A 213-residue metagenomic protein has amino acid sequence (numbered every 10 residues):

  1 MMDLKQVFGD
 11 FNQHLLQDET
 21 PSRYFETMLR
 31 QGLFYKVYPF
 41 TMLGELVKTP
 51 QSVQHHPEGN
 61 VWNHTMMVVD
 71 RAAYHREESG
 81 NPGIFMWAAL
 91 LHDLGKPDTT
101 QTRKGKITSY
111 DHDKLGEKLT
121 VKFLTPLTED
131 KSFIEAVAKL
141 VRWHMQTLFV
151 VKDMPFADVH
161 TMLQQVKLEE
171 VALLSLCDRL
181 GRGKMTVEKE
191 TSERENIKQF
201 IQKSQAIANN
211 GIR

Functional and structural regions predicted by a protein language model:
M1, I212-R213: C-terminal end-of-chain micro-motif
M1-R103: Acidic/His-rich, divalent-metal-binding segments that scaffold phosphate/diphosphate chemistry
V7, F11, Y24-F25, V37 (+5 more regions): Generic structural signal of hydrophobic/aromatic residues within well-ordered alpha-helices of folded domains
H55, G59, I107-Y110, T191: Charge-dense, low-complexity intrinsically disordered segments
R71-K184: Divalent metal-dependent catalytic cores for phosphoryl transfer on phosphate-bearing substrates
V166-V171, R182-G211: Acidic, carboxylate-rich catalytic segments that either coordinate divalent cations
